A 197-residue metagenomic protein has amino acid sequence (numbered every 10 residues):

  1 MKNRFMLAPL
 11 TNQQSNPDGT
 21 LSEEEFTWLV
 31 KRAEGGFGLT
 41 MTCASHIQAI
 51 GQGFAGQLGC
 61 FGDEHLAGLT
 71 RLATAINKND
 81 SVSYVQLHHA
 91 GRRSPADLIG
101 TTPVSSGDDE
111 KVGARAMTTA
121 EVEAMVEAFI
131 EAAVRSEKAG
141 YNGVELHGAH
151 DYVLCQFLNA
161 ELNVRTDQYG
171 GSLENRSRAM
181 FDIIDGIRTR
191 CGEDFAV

Functional and structural regions predicted by a protein language model:
M1-A90, K111, M125, A133: N-terminal capping/small domains of soluble enzymes
D18-L21, T118, V122-M125, L173-R176: Alpha-helix N-cap/helix-initiation motif
T40-C43, S83-H88, A139-V153, D194-V197: Short beta-strand segments at enzyme active-site cores
I47, C60, P95-M117, Q156-S177: Aromatic- and acidic-residue-enriched carbohydrate-binding clefts of CAZyme catalytic domains
Q57-Y84, N159-V197: Alpha-helix-loop-beta-strand connector modules within alpha/beta enzyme cores
L72-I76, E121-L146, A179-R190: An active-site-proximal structural segment forming one wall of the substrate-binding cleft that immediately precedes
V82, H88-Y141: Non-globular sequence segments
